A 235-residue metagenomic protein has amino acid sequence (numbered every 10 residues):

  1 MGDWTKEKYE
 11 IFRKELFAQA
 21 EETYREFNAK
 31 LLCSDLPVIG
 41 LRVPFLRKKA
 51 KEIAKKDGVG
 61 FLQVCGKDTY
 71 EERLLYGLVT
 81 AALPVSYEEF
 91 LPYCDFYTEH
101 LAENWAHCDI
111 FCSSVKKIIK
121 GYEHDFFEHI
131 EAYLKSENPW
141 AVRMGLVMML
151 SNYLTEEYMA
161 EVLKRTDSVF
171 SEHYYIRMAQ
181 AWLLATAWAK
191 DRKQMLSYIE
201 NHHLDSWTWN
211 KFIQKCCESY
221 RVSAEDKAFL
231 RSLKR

Functional and structural regions predicted by a protein language model:
M1-R235: Alpha-helical scaffold domains
